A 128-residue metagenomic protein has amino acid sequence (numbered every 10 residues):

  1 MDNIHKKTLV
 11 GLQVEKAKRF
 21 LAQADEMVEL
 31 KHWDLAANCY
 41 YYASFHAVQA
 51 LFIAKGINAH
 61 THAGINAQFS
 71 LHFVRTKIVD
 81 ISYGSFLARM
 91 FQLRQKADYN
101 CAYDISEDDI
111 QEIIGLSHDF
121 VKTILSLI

Functional and structural regions predicted by a protein language model:
M1-I128: Terminal alpha-helical segments
